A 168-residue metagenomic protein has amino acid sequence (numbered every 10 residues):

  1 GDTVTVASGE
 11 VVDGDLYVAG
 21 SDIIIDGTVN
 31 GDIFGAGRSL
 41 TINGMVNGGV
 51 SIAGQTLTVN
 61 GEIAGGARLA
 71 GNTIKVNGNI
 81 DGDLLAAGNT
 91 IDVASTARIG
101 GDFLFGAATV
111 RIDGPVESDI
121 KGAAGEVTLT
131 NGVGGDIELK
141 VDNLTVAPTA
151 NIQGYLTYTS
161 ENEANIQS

Functional and structural regions predicted by a protein language model:
G1-S168: Soluble extramembrane regions of membrane proteins in the secretory/endomembrane system
